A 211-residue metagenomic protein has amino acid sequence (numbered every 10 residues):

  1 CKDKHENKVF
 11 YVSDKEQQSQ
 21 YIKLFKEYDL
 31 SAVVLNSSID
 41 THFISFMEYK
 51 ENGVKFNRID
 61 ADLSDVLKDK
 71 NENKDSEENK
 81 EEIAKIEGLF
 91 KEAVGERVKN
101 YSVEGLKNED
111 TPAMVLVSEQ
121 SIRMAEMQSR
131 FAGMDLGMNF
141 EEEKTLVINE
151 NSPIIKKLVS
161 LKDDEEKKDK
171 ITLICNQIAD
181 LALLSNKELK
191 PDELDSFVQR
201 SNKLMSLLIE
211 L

Functional and structural regions predicted by a protein language model:
C1-L211: Long, intrinsically disordered, charge-dense linkers/tails
